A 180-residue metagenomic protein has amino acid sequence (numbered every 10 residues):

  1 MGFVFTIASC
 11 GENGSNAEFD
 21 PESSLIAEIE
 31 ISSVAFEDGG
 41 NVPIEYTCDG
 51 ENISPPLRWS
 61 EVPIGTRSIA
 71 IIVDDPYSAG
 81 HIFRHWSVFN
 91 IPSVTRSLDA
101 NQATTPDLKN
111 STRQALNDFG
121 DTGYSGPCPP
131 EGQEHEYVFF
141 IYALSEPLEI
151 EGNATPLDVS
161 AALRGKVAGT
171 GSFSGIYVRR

Functional and structural regions predicted by a protein language model:
F3-V4: Residue-level signal for mature regions of secreted extracellular proteins and peptides
C10-R180: N-terminus-centered regions that define maturation/targeting leaders and the start of the first functional domain
